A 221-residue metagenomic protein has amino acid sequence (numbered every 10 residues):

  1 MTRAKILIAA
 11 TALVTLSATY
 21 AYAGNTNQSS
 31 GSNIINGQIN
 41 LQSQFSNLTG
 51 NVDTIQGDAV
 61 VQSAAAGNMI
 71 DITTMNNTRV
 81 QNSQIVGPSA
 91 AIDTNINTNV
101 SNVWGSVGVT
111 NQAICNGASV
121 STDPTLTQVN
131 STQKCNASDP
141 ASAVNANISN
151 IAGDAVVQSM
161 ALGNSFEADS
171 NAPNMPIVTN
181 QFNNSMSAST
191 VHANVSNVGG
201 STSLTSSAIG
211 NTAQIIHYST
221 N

Functional and structural regions predicted by a protein language model:
M1-A23: Gram-negative bacterial Sec-dependent N-terminal signal peptides
Y22-N221: Low-complexity repeat regions of mature extracellularly deployed or surface/particle-associated proteins
